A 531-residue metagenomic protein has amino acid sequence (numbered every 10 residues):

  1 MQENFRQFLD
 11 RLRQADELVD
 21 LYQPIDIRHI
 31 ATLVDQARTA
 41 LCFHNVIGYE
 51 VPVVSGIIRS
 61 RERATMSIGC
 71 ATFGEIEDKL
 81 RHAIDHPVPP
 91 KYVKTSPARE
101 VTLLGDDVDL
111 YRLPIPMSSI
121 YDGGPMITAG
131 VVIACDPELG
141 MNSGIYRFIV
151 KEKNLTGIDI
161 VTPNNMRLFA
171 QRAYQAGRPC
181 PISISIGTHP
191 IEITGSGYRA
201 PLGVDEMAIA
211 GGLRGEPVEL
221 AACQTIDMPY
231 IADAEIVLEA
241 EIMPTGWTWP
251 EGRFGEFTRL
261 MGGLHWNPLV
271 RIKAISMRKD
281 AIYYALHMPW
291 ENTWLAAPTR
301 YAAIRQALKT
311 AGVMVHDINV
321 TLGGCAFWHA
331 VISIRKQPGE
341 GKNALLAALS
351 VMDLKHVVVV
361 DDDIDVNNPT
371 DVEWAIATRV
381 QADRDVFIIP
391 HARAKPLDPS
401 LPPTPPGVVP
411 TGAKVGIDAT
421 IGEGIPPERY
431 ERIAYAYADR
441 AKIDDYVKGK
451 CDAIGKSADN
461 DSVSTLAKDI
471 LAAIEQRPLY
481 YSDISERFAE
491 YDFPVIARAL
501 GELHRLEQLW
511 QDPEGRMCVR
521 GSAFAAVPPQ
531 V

Functional and structural regions predicted by a protein language model:
M1-R253, F257-L269, K273-A458: Extended, highly charged
N460-S464, Q511-V531: Short, cationic-aromatic polyanion-contact patches
D461-P478: Positively charged, polyanion-binding regions of nucleic-acid-associated proteins
R477-F488: Short acidic, hydrophobic short linear motifs in intrinsically disordered regions
Y491-E502: Short amphipathic alpha-helical interaction segments
E507: Glycine-centered, phosphate/nucleic-acid-interacting loop/turn motifs that mediate DNA/RNA or nucleotide
